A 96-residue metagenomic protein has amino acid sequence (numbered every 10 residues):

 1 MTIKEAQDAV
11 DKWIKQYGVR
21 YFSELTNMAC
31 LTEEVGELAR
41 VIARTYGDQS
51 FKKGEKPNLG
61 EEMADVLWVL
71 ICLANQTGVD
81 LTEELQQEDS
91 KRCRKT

Functional and structural regions predicted by a protein language model:
M1-M63, L67-T96: Flexible "arm" and connector segments at domain edges
